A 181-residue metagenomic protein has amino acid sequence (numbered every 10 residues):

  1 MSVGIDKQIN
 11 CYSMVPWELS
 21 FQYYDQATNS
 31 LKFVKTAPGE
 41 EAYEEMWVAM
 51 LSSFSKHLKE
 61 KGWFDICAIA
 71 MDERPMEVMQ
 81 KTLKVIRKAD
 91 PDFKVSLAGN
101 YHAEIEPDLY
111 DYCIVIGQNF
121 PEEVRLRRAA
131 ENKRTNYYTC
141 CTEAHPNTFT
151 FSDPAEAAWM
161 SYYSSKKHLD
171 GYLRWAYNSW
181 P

Functional and structural regions predicted by a protein language model:
M1-F93, A98-E106, N178-W180: Aromatic-lined carbohydrate-binding surfaces of glycoside hydrolases
D111-W180: Catalytic-core region of carbohydrate-active enzymes that cleave or remodel glycosidic bonds
